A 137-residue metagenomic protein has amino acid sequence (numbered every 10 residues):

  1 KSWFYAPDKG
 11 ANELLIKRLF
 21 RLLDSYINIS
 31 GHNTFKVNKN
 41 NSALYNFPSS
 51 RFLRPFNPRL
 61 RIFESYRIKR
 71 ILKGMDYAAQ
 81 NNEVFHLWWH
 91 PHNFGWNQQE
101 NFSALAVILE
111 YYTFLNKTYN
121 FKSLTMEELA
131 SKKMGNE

Functional and structural regions predicted by a protein language model:
K1-A78: Active-site-adjacent pocket scaffolds in enzyme catalytic domains
S2-F4, S65-E137: C-terminal domain-boundary segment and adjacent tail
